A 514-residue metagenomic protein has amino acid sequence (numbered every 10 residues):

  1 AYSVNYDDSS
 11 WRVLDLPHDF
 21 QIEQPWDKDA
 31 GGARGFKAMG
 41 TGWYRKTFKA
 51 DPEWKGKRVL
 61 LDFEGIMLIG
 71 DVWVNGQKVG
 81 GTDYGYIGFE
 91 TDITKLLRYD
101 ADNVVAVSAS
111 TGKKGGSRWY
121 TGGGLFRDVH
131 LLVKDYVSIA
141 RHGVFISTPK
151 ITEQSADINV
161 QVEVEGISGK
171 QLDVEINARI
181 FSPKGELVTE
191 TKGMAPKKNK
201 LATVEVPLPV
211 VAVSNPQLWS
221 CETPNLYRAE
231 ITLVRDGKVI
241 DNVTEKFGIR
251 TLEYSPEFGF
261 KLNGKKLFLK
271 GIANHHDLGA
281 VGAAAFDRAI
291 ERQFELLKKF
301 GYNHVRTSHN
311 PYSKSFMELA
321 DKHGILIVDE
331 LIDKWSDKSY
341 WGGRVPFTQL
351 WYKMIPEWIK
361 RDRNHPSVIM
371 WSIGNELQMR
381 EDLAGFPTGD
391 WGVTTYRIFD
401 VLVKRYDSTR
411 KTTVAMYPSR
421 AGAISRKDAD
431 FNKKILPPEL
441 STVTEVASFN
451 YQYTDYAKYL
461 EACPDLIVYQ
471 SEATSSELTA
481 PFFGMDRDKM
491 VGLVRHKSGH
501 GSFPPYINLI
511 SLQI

Functional and structural regions predicted by a protein language model:
A1, F20, R34, M39-H142 (+4 more regions): Accessory beta-strand-rich segments of carbohydrate-active enzymes
F48, G76, V129, V162 (+7 more regions): Conserved, mostly hydrophobic/aromatic
W54-R58, L97-D102, Q171, L201 (+1 more regions): Short glycine/proline/serine/threonine-rich loop/turn segments at secondary-structure transition edges
V74, S155-P196, A202-P207, A229-I231: Beta-strand-rich binding/interaction modules
A106-S108, R228-T232: Extracellular recognition modules
L132, A195-K197, K246-R250: Short beta-strand edge segments in extracellular beta-sheet folds
G143-F145, E230-K299, E318: N-terminal carbohydrate-binding accessory modules
F294-L296, H304-I514: Substrate-binding/catalytic cleft of secreted carbohydrate-active enzymes, primarily glycoside hydrolases
